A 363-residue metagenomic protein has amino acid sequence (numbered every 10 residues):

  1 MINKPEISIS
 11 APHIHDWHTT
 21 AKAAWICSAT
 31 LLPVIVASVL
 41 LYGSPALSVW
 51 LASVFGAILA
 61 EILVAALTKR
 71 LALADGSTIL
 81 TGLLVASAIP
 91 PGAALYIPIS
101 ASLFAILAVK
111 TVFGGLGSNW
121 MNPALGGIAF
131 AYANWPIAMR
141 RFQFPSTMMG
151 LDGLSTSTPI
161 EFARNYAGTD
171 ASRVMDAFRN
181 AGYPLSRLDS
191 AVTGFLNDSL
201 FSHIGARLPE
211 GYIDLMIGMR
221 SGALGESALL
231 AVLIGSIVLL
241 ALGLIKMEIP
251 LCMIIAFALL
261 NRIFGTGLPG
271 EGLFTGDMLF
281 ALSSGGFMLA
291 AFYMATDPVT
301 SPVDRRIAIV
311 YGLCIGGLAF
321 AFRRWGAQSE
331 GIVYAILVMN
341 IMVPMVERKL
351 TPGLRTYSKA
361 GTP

Functional and structural regions predicted by a protein language model:
M1-A23, F322-P363: Cytosolic-side transmembrane-helix boundaries in multi-pass membrane proteins
M1-A65, K359-P363: N-terminal signal-anchor module of multipass membrane proteins
A37, T81-P91, A108, F130 (+2 more regions): Generic transmembrane alpha-helix motif of multi-pass integral membrane proteins
G43-G56, G92-A101, L215, M219-L229 (+1 more regions): Structural signature of hydrophobic alpha-helical transmembrane segments
L71-T81, P98-L103, S118-I128, M247-I255 (+2 more regions): Cytoplasmic-side transmembrane-helix entry/capping segments in multi-pass membrane proteins
T81-S157: A generic, well-ordered mixed alpha/beta core segment in the N-terminal half of proteins
W120-L125, L279-G286, A308, G326-M339: Loop-to-transmembrane alpha-helix initiation sites
P123-V232: Long hydrophobic alpha-helical segments that form multi-pass transmembrane helix bundles in integral membrane proteins
